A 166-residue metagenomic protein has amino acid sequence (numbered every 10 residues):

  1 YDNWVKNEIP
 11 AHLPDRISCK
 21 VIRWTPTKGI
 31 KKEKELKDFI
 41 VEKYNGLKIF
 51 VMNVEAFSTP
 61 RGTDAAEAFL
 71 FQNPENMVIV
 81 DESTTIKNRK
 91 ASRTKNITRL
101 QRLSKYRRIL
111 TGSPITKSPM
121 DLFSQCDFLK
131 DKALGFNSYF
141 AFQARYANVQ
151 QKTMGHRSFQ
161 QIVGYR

Functional and structural regions predicted by a protein language model:
Y1-R93, R99-K105, A133, Y139-I162: SF2 helicase/translocase NTPase motor core, specifically the RecA-like lobe 1 inter-motif segment between Walker
W4-I9, S118-K130: PAPS/PAP-binding and catalytic site of the sulfotransferase fold
S104-P119, D127: Conserved helicase ATPase motor motifs in RecA-like P-loop NTPase domains
G164-R166: An accessory alpha-helical subdomain
